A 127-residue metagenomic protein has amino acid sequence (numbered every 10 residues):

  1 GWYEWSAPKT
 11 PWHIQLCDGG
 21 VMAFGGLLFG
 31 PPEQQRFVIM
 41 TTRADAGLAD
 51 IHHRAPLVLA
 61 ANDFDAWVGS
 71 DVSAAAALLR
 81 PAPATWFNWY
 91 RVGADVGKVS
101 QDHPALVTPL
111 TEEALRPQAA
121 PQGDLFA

Functional and structural regions predicted by a protein language model:
G1-A127: A structured binding-face within diverse protein domains that lines the active/interaction site
